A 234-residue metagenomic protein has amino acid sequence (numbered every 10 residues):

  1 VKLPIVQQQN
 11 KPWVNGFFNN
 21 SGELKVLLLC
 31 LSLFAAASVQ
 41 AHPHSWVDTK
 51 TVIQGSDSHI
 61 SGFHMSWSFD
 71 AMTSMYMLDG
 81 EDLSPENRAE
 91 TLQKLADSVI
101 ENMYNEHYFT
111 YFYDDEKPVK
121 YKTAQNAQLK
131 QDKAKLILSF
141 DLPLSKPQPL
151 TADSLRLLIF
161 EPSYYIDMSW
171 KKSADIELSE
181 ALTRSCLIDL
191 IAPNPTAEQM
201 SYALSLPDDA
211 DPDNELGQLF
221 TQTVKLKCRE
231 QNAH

Functional and structural regions predicted by a protein language model:
L3, Q8-P12: Cationic, low-complexity basic patches in intrinsically disordered or flexible, solvent-exposed regions
K11-L27: Bacterial N-terminal signal peptides that target proteins for export
A36-S38: N-terminal signal peptide c-region/cleavage motif recognized by signal peptidases
H42-M75: Early extracytoplasmic/domain-onset interaction patches
M72-L150: Structured domain cores in non-transmembrane regions
D115-H234: Mature, soluble, non-transmembrane domains
